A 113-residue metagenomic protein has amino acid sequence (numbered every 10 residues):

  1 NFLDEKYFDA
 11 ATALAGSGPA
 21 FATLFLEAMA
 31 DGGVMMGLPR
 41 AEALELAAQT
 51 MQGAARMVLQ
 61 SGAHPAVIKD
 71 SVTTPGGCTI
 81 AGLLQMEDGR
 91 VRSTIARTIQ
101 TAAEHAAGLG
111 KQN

Functional and structural regions predicted by a protein language model:
N1-A20, P39, H64-A66, K111: Conserved Rossmann-fold dehydrogenase catalytic segment
D4-Y7, T12, F25, R90 (+2 more regions): Solvent-exposed, flexible loop/coil residues
Y7, F25-M29, T50, C78-T79: N-terminal alpha-helical segment
A10-G16, A20, D31, A55-R56 (+2 more regions): Helical cap/lid subdomains and adjacent loops of hydrolase enzymes that gate the active-site channel and determine
A15, P19, T23-L26, L44: Short-chain dehydrogenase/reductase
L24-L38: N-terminal glycine-rich phosphate-binding loop for ADP-containing cofactors
G37-R40, D88: Active-site oxyanion-binding pockets that recognize sulfate/phosphate
L44-N113: NAD(P)-dependent Rossmann-like dehydrogenase/reductase catalytic/cofactor-binding core
